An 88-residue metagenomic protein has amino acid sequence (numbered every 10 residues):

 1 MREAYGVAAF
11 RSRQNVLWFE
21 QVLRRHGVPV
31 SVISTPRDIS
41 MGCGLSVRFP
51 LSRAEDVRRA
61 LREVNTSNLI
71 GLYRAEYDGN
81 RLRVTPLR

Functional and structural regions predicted by a protein language model:
A4-V7, R11-E63: Amphipathic, hydrophobic secondary-structure cores in small proteins
E55-R88: C-terminal structural segments of small proteins and small subunits
